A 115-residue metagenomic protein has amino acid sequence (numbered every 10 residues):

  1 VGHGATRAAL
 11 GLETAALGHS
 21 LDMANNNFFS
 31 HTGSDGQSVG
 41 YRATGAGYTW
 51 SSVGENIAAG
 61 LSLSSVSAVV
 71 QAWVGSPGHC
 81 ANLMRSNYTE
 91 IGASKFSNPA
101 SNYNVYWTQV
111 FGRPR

Functional and structural regions predicted by a protein language model:
V1-A46, S86-I91, F96, A100: Short, well-ordered surface patches within globular domains
S38-R115: A well-ordered secondary-structure block
